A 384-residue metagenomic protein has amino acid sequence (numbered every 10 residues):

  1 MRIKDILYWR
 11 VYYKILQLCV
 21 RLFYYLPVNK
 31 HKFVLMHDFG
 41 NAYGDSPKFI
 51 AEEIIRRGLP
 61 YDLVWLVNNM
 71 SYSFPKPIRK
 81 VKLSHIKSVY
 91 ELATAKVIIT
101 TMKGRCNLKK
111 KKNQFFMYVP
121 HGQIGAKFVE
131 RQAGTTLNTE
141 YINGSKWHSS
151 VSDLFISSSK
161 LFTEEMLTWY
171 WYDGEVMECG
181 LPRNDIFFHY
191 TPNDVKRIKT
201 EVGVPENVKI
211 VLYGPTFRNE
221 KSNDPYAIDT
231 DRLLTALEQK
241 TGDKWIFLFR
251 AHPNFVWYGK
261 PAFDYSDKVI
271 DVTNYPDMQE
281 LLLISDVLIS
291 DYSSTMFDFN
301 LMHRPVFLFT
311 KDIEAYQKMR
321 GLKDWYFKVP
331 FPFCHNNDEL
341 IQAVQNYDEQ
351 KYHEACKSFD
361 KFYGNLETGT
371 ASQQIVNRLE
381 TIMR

Functional and structural regions predicted by a protein language model:
M1-G40: Membrane-proximal basic amphipathic "stem/tether" segments
M1-K4, Y24, N337-R384: C-terminal amphipathic helix plus adjacent low-complexity, charged tail appended to glycosyltransferase catalytic
F33-P192: Active-site and donor-binding regions of nucleotide-sugar-utilizing enzymes
Y43-I55, C179-P261, E367, A371-Q373: Conserved catalytic-core segment of nucleotide-activated headgroup transferases in glycan assembly
Y61-L63, S150-F155, W245-F247, I284-V287 (+1 more regions): Short active-site oxyanion
V81-V97, P253-F297: Donor nucleotide-activated moiety binding/catalytic core segment of transferases that use nucleotide-activated donors
I98-P120, I124-K127, P276-K318: A donor-sugar binding/catalytic signature common to diverse glycosyltransferases and related nucleotide-sugar
E178, D264, S294-Y363: Catalytic binding pocket for nucleotide-activated donors in carbohydrate/polymer assembly enzymes
